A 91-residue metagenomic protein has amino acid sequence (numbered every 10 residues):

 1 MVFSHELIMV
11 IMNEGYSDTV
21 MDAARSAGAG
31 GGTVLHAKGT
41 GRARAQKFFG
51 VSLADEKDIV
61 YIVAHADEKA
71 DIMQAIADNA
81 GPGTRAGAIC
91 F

Functional and structural regions predicted by a protein language model:
M1-F91: Positively charged, small/polar-rich N-terminal and surface patches that mediate targeting and assembly and bind
